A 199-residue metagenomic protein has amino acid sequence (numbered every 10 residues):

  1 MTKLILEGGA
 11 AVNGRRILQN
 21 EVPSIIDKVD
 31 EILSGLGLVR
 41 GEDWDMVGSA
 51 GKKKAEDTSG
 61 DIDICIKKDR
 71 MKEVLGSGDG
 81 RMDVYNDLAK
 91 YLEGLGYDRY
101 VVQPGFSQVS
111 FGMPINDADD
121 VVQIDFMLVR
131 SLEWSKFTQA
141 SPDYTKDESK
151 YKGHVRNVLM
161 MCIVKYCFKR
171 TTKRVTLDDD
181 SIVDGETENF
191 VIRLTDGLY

Functional and structural regions predicted by a protein language model:
M1-K3, D63, F126: Intrinsically disordered, low-complexity regions
M1-V47: Helical scaffold of the NTase/Pol beta-like nucleotidyltransferase catalytic core
K3, K28, K52-K54, K67-K68 (+8 more regions): Context-gated lysine
E7, E21, E31, E42-D43 (+7 more regions): Glutamate identity and glutamate-enriched acidic tracts
V12-I32, I66-V121: Metal-dependent nucleotidyltransferase catalytic core
D30-S77: Active-site nucleotide-donor binding segment shared across nucleotidyl transfer reactions
G35-V47, N86-F106, R170-D179: Short secondary-structure junctions
G105-Y199: Catalytic cores of NTP-dependent nucleotidyl/adenyl transfer enzymes across multiple folds
